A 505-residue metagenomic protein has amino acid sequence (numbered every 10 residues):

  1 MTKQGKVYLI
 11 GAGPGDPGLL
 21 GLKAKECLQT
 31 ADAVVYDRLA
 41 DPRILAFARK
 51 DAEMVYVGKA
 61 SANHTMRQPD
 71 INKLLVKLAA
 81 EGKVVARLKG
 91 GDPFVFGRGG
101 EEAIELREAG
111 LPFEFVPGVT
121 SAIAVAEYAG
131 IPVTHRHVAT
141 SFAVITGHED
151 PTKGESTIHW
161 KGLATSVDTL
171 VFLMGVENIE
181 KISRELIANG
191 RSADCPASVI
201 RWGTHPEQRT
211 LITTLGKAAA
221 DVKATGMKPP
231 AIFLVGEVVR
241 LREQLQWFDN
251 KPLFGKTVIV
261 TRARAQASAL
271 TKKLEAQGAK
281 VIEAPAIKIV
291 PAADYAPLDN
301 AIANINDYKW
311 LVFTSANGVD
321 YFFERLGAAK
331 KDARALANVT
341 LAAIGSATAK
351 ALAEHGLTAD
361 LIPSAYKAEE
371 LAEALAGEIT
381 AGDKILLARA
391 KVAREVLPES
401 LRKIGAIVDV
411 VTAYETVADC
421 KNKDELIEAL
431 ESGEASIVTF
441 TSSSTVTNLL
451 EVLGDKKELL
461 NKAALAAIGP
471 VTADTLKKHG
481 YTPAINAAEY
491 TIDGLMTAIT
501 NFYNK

Functional and structural regions predicted by a protein language model:
M1-P17, L22-V119, A124, A219 (+5 more regions): Class I S-adenosyl-L-methionine
K6-L9, D32-A33, A52-V55, K83-R87 (+13 more regions): Structural motif
P14-G15, A52, S61, R67-I71 (+4 more regions): Signature of uroporphyrinogen-III synthase
D16, D92-S166, L211, L361-K367 (+1 more regions): Class I SAM-dependent methyltransferase SAM-binding "motif I" and its flanking Rossmann-like core
A33-Y36, R49, E53, V76-V84 (+10 more regions): Generic secondary-structure signature for well-ordered alpha-helical cores
P42, I71-L78, Y128-P132, S156-H159 (+1 more regions): Short, charged beta->alpha transition segments
R107-L111, V133-H135, A188-D194, A329-A337 (+1 more regions): A short alpha->loop->secondary-structure connector
T152-S198: Conserved anion/nucleotide-ligand pocket segment
